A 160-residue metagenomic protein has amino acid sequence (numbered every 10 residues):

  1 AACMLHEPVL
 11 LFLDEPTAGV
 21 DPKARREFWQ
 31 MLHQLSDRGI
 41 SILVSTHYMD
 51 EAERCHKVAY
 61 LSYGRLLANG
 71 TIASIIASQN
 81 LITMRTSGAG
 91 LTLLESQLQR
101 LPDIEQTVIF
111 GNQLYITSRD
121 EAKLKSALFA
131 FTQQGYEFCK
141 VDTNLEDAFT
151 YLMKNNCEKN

Functional and structural regions predicted by a protein language model:
E7: Conserved catalytic motifs of ABC-family nucleotide-binding domains
L11-D14: Catalytic Walker B motif of ABC-type/P-loop ATPase nucleotide-binding domains
R25-R38: Helical segment within the ABC ATPase nucleotide-binding domain
G39-H47: Conserved H-loop
N69-G70: ABC ATPase "signature
L81-C157: Short, charged/small-residue-rich alpha-helical element at the C-terminal edge of ABC transporter nucleotide-binding
